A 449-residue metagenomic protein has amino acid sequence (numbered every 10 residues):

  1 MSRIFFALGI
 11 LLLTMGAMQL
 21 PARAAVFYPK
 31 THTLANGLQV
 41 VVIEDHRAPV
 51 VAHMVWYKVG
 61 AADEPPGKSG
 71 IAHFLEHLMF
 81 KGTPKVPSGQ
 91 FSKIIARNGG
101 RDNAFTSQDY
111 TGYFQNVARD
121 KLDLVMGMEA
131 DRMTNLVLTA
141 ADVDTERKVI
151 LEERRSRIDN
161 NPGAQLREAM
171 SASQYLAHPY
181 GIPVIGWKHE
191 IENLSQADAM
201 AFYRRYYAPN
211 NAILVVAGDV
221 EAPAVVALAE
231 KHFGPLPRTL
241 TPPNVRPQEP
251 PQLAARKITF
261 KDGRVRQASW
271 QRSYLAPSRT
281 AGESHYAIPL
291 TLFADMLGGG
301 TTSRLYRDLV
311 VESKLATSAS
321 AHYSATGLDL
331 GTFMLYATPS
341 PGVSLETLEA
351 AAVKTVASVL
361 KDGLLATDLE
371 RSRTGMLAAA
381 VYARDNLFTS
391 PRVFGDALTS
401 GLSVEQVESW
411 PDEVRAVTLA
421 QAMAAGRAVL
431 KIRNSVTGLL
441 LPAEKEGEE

Functional and structural regions predicted by a protein language model:
M1-I4: Positively charged n-region of N-terminal signal peptides that target proteins for export
A7-A17: Bacterial N-terminal signal peptides
L20-A61, P87-D120, R157-N210, P235-T280 (+6 more regions): Non-catalytic beta-strand/loop surface segments
G60-K68: Short pre-active-site segment immediately N-terminal to the catalytic Zn-binding motif
S69-T83: Active-site SXXK
G82-K85, N116-R147, V226, A281 (+2 more regions): M16/insulysin-pitrilysin zinc metalloprotease superfamily fold
